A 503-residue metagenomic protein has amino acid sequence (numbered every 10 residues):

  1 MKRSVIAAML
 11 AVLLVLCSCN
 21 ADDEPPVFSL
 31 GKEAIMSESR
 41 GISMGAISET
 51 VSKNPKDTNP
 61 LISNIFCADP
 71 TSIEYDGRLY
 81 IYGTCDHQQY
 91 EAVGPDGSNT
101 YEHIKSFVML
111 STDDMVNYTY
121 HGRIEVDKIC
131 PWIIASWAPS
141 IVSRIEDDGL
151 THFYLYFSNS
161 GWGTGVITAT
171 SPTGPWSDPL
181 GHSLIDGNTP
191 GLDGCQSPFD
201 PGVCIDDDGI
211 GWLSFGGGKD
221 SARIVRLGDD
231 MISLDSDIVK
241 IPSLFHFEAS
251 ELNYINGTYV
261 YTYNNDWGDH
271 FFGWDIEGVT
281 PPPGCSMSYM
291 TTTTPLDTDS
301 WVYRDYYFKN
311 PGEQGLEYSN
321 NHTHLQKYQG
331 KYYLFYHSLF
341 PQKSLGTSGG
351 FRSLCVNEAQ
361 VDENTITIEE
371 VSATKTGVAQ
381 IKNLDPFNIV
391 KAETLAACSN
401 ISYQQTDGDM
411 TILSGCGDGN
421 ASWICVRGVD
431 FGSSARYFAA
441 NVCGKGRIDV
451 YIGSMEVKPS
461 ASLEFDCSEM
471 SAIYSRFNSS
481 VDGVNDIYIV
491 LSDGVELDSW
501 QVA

Functional and structural regions predicted by a protein language model:
K2-M9: Sec-dependent signal peptide recognition, specifically the positively charged N-region followed immediately by
L14-V15: Hydrophobic core
C19, D23-A503: Carbohydrate-active catalytic/glycan-binding domains of CAZyme proteins, especially the secreted or lumenal ectodomains
